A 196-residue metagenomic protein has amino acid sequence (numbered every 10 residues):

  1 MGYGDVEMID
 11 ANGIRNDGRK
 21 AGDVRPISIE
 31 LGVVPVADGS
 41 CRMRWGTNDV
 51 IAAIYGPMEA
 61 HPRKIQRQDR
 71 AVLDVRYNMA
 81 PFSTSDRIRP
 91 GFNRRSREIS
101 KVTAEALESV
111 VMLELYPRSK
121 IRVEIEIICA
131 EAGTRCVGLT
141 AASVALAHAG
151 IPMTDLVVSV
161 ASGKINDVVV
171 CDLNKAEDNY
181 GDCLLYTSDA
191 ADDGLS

Functional and structural regions predicted by a protein language model:
M1-S188: Polyanion-binding surfaces on beta-sheet-dominated domains and ring/shell assemblies
Y186-S196: Single conserved hydrophobic/aromatic residue that forms the stacking wall/gate of nucleotide- or nucleobase-binding
